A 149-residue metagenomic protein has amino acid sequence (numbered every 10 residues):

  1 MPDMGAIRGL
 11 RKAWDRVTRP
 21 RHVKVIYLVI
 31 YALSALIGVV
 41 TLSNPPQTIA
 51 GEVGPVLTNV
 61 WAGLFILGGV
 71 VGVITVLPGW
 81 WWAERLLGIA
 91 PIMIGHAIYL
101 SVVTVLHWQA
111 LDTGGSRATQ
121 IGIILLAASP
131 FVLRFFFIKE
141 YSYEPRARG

Functional and structural regions predicted by a protein language model:
M1-S34: Cytosolic juxtamembrane helix and N-cap/initiation of the first transmembrane helix
K24-Y27, A50-L67: A loop-to-helix transmembrane entry motif
L42-T48, L77, S101-L111: Juxtamembrane "helix-exit" motif on the non-cytosolic side of transmembrane helices
G51-L57, E84-G88, L111-I123: Non-cytosolic membrane-interface motifs at loop->transmembrane helix junctions
G63-L67, R85-V105: Hydrophobic alpha-helical membrane segments
F65-G79: Canonical alpha-helical transmembrane segments
A97-G122, E140: Membrane-helix boundary connector in multi-pass membrane proteins
L125-R148: Membrane-water interface at the C-terminal end of transmembrane alpha helices
